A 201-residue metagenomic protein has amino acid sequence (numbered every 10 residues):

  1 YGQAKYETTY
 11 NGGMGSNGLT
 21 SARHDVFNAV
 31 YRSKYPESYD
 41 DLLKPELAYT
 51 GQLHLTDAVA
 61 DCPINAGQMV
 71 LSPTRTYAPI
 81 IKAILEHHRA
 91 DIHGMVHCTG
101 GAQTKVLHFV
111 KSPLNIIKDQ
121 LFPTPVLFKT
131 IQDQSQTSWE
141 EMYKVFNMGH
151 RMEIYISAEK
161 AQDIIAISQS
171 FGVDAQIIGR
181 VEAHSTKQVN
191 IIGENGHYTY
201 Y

Functional and structural regions predicted by a protein language model:
Y1-Y201: Helix-biased detector of long, well-ordered alpha-helical tracts
